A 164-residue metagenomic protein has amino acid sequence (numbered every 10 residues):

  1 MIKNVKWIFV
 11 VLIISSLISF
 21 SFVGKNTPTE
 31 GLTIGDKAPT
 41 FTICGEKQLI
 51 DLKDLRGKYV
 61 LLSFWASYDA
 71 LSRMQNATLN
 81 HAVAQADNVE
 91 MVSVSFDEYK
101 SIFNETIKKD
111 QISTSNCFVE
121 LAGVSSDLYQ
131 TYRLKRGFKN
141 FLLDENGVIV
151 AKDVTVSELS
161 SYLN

Functional and structural regions predicted by a protein language model:
M1-T29: Bacterial Sec-dependent N-terminal signal peptides
V23-D51, Y162: N-terminal "domain-start" segment that seeds a small globular fold
R56-G57, S63-N80: Conserved redox-active cysteine motifs that mediate thiol-disulfide chemistry, especially di-cysteine Cys-X(1-2)-Cys
L61-L62, M91, N140: Hydrophobic beta-strand anchors of alpha/beta hydrolase catalytic cores
F64-W65, V94-D97, E120: Active-site-proximal beta-strand/loop segments in catalytic clefts of secreted hydrolases
R73-D110, V124-Y129: Structural microenvironment flanking redox-active thiols in thiol-disulfide oxidoreductases
K108-E145: Short, internal strand/loop/helix patches that form the active-site neighborhood or redox-interaction surface
R136-N164: Thiol-/selenol-based redox modules, centered on thioredoxin-like and closely related oxidoreductase domains
